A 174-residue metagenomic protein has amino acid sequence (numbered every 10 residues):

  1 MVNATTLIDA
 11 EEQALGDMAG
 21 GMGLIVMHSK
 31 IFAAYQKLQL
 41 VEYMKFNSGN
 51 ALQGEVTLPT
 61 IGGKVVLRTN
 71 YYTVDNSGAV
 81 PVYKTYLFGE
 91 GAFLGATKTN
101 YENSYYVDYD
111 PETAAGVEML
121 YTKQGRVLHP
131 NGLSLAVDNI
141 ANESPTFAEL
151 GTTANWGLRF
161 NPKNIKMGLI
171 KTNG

Functional and structural regions predicted by a protein language model:
V2-T5, K37-G174: Sequence/fold signature of self-assembling virion shell proteins
A4-E42, F46: Structured, hydrophobic secondary-structure cores that serve as assembly/anchoring elements
